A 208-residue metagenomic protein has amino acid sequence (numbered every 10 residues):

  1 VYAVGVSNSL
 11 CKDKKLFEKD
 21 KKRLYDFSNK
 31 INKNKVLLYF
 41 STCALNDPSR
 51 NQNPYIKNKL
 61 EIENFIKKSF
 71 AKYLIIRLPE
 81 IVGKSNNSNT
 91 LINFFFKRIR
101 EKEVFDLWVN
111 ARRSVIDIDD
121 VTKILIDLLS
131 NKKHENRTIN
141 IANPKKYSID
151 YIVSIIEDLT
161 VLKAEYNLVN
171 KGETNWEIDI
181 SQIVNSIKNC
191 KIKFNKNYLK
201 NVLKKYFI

Functional and structural regions predicted by a protein language model:
V1-K22, N29, C43-S49: NAD(P)H-binding glycine-rich loop region in Rossmannoid oxidoreductase-like domains and their noncatalytic homologs
F17-E18, Q52-E63, N89, S114-V115 (+1 more regions): Short-chain dehydrogenase/reductase
L24-I56, L74-R77: Conserved Rossmann-fold NAD(P)-dependent oxidoreductase catalytic core, especially the SDR/UDP-sugar
N64-R113, I118-T122: NAD(P)-dependent short-chain dehydrogenase/reductase
T90, R113-I116, P144-Y147, I178 (+1 more regions): Residue-level signal for the nucleotide or nucleotide-sugar donor/cofactor binding architecture
D119-S130, K200, K204: Amphipathic alpha-helical segments that line or abut small-molecule/effector binding pockets and mediate allosteric
N131-I180: Mid/C-terminal beta-alpha module of Rossmann-like enzyme folds, strongest in SDR-family dehydrogenases/epimerases
K193-I208: Amphipathic terminal alpha-helices
